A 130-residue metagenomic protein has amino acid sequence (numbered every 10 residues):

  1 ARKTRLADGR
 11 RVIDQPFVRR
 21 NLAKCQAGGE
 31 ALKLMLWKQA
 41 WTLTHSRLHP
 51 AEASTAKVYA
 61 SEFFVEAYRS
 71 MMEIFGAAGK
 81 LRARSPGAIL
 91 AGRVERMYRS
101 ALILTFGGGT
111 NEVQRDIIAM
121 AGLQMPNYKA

Functional and structural regions predicted by a protein language model:
A1-A130: Alpha-helical interface subdomain recognition
